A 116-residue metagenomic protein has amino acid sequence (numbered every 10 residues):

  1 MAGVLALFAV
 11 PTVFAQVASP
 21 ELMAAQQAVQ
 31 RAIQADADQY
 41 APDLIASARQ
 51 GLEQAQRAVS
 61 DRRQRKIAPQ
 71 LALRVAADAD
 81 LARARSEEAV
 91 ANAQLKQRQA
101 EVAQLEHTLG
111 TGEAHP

Functional and structural regions predicted by a protein language model:
A2-V10: Bacterial N-terminal signal peptides
P11-P116: Long, charged/polar, soluble alpha-helical segments
